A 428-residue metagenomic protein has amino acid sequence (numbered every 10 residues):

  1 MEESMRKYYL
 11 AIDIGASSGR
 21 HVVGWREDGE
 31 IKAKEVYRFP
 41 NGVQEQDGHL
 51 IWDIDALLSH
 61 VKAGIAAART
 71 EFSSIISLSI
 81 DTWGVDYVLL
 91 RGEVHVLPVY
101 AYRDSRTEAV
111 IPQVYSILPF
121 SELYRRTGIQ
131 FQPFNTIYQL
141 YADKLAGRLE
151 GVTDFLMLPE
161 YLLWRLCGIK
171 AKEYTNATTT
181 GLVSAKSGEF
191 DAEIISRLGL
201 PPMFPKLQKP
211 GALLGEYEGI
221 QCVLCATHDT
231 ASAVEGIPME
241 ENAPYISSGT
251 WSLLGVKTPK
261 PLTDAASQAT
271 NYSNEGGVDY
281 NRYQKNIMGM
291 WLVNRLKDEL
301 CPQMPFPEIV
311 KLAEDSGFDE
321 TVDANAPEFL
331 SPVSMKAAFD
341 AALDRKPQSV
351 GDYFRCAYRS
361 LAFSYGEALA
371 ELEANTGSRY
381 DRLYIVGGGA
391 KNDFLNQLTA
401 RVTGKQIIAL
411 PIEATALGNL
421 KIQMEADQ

Functional and structural regions predicted by a protein language model:
M1-L97, R125, G151, S196 (+3 more regions): N-terminal glycine/serine-rich phosphate-binding loop of ATP-dependent small-molecule kinases, especially carbohydrate
L10-A11, Y115-T127, Y141-T153, M157 (+8 more regions): Active-site core segments that coordinate phosphate-bearing ligands/cofactors across diverse enzyme families
S18, K209-G215, Y380-L398: Glycine-rich phosphate-binding loops at beta-strand->alpha-helix junctions
G19-G24, D86-L90, G181, S232-G236 (+1 more regions): Short beta-strand scaffold segments in enzyme catalytic cores
A66, T70-Y102, T127-F134, L163-S184 (+2 more regions): Short beta-strand-loop/turn "lid" adjacent to the catalytic site in phosphate-handling enzymes
S74-T82, N375-G387: Short glycine-rich phosphate-binding loop at a beta-alpha junction
D104-I117: Short alpha-helix plus adjacent loop in nuclease-associated cores
N135-Y141: A charged, well-structured terminal subsegment
